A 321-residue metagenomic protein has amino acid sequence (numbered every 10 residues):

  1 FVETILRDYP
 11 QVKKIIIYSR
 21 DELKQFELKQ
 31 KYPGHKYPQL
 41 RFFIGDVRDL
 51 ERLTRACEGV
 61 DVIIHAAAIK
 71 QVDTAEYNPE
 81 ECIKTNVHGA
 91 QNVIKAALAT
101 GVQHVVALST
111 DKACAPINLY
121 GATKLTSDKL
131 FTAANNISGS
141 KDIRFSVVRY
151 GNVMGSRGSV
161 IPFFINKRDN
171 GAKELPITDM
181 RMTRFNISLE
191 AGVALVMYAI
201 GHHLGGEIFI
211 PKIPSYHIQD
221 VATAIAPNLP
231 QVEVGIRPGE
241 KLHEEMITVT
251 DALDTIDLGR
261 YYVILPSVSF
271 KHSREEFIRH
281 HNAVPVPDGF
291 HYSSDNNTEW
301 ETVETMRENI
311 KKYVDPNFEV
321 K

Functional and structural regions predicted by a protein language model:
F1-Q11: Canonical Rossmann dinucleotide-binding motif of NAD(H)/NADP(H)-dependent dehydrogenases/reductases, specifically
P10-K24: Conserved glycine-rich Rossmann-like NAD(P)H-binding loop of the short-chain dehydrogenase/reductase
S19, F43-I44, K84, D179 (+1 more regions): Conserved residues in the N-terminal Rossmann fold of short-chain dehydrogenase/reductase
D21, D111, P214: Residues in the short beta-alpha loop(s) of Rossmann-like NAD(P)-binding domains
R41-V62: Conserved Rossmann-fold cofactor-binding substructure of NAD(P)-dependent oxidoreductases
F42, C82, F145-V148: Hydrophobic/aromatic anchor residues within beta-strands of the central parallel beta-sheet of Rossmann-like
H65, I69-L125, K129, A133: Conserved Rossmann-fold NAD(P)-dependent oxidoreductase catalytic core, especially the SDR/UDP-sugar
V93, A99, K129, A133-K321: Strand-loop microenvironment adjacent to phosphate/nucleotide-handling motifs in alpha/beta enzyme folds
